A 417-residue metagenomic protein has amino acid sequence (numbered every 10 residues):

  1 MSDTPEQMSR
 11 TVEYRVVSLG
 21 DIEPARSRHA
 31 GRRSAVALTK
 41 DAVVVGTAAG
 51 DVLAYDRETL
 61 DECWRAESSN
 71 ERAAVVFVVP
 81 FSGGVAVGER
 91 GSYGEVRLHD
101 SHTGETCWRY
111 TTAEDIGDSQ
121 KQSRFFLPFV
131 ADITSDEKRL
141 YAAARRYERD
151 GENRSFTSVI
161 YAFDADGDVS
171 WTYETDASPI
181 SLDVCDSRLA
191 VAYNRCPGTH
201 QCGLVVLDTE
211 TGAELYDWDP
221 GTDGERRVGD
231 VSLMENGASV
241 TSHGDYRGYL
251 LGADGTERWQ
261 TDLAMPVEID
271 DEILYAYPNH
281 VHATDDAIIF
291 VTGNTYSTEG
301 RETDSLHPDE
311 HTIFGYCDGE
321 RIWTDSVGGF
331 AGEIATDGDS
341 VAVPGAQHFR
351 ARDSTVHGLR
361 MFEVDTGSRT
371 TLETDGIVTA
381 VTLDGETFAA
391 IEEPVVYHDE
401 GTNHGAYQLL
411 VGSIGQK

Functional and structural regions predicted by a protein language model:
S2-G31, T59, D118-S123: A short helix->beta-strand "capping" segment at the edge of beta-propeller domains
G20-L53, R72-V76: Beta-strand-rich domains and repeat architectures in extracellular enzymes and scaffolds, especially beta-propellers
H29-A30, T284, I289-F314, G319-V364 (+1 more regions): Loop/turn-rich, solvent-exposed surfaces of beta-rich toroidal or solenoidal domains
G31-S34, D61-G94, Y110-A131: Blade-loop segments of beta-propeller domains
S34-V36, V76-V78, A131-I133, L182 (+4 more regions): Hydrophobic core register within WD40 beta-propeller blades
G50-D51, R90-G94, R146-E152, R195-H200 (+4 more regions): Short glycine/acidic-enriched loop and turn motifs that connect beta-strands
D219, D223-G224, D262-Y275, E320-D337 (+1 more regions): Conserved blade-ending motifs and adjacent loop-strand segments that build the rim/top face of beta-propeller domains
G367, I377-K417: Blade-level signature of beta-propeller repeat domains, shared across WD40, Kelch, NHL, RCC1 and BNR/Asp-box propellers
